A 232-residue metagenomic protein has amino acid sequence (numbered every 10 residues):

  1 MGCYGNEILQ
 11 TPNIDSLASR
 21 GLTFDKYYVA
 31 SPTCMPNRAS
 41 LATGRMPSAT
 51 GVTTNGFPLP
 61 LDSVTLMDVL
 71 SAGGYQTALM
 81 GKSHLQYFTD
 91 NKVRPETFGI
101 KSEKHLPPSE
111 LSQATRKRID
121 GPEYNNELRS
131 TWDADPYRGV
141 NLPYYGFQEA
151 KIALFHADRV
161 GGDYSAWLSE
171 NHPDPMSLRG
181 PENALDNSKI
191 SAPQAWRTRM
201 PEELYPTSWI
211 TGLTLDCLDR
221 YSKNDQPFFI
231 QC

Functional and structural regions predicted by a protein language model:
M1-C232: Formylglycine-dependent sulfatase
